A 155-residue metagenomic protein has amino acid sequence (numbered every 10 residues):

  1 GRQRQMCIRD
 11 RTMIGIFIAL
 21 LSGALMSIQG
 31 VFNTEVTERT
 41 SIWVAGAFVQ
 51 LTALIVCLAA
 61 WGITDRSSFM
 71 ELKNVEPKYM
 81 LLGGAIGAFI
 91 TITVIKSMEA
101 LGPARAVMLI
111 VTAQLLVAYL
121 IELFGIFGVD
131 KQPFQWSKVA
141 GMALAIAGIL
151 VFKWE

Functional and structural regions predicted by a protein language model:
G1-I8: Short, small-residue-biased leader/transition segments that mark boundaries at the very start of proteins
R9-L21, E38-T40, L54-Y79, I92 (+4 more regions): Membrane-interface interhelical linkers
L20, A24, I28, I55 (+3 more regions): Hydrophobic/aromatic residues within the transmembrane alpha-helices of Major Facilitator Superfamily
L21-I28, F32, N74-A104, V151: Hydrophobic alpha-helical transmembrane segments of multi-pass membrane transport proteins, especially secondary
I28-L51: Juxtamembrane helix-loop-helix junctions in multi-pass membrane proteins
E38-I42, T93-T112: Structural motif at transmembrane-helix junctions in multi-pass transporters
T52-V56, L109-F124, A143: Alpha-helical transmembrane segments of compact multi-pass small-molecule transporters, enriched in specific families
F134-K153: Hydrophobic transmembrane alpha-helices of multi-pass small-molecule transport proteins
